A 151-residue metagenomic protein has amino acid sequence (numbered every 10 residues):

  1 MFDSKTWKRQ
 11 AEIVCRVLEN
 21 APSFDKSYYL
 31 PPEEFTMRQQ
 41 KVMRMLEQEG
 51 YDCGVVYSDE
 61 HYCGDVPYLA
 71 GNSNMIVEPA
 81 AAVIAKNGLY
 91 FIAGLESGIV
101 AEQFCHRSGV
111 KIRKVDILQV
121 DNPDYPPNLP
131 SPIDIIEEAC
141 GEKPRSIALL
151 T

Functional and structural regions predicted by a protein language model:
M1-T151: A composition/biophysics-driven feature that prefers long, compositionally simple stretches
